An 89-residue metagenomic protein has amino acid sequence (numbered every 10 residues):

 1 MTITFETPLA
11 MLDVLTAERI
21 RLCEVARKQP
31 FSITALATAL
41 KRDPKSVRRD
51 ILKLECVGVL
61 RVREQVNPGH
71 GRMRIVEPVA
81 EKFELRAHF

Functional and structural regions predicted by a protein language model:
M1-T7: Long, low-complexity, charged/polar intrinsically disordered regions in eukaryotic proteins
L9-T16, S32, R63-F89: Short, cationic-aromatic polyanion-contact patches
I20-E24: Pre-recognition alpha-helix immediately N-terminal to the DNA-recognition helix within helix-turn-helix or winged-helix
A26-Q29: Short helix-to-turn junction characteristic of helix-turn-helix DNA-binding domains, especially the helix
F31-T38: Short acidic, hydrophobic short linear motifs in intrinsically disordered regions
L36, I51-L60: Basic amphipathic alpha-helical segments that dock to polyanions
